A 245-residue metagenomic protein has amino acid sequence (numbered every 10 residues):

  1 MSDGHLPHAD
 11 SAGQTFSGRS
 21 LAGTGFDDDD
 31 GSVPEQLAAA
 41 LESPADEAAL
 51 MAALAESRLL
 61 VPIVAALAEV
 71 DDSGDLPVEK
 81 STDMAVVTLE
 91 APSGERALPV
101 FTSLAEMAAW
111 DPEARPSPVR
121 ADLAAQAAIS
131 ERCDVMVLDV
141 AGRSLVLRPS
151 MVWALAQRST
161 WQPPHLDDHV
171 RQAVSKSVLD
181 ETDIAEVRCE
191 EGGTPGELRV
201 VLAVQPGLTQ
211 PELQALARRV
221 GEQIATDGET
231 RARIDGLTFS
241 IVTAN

Functional and structural regions predicted by a protein language model:
M1-N245: An interfacial alpha-helical scaffold signature
